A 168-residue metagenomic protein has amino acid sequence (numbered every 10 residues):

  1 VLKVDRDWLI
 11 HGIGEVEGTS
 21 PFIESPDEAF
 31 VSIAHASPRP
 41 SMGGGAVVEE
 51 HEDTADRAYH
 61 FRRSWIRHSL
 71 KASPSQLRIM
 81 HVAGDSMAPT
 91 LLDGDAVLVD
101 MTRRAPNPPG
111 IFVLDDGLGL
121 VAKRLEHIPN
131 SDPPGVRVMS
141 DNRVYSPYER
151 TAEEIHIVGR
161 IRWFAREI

Functional and structural regions predicted by a protein language model:
D7-D93, G119, V158, A165-I168: Short, positionally conserved secondary-structure boundary motifs
I66-I168: Acidic/glycine-rich C-terminal interaction modules and beta/coil loop segments that lie outside canonical DNA-binding
